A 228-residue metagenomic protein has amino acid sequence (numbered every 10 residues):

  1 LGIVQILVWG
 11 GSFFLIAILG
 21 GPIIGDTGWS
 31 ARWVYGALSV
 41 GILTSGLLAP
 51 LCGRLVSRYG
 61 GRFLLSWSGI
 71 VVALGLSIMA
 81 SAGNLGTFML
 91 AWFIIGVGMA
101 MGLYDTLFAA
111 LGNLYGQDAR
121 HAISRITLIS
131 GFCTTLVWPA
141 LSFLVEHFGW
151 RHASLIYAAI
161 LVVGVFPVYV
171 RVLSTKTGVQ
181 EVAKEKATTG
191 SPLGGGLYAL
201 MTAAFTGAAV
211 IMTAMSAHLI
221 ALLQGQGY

Functional and structural regions predicted by a protein language model:
G2-A31, L48-C52, W138, M215-I220: Extracytoplasmic
I6, G75, G86-G102, T127 (+1 more regions): Hydrophobic core of transmembrane alpha-helices in multi-pass small-molecule transporters, especially MFS/SLC-type
S12-G21, G194-Y228: Extracytoplasmic gate region of multi-pass secondary transporters
I23, M101-Y115: Intracellular juxtamembrane helix-capping segments at the cytosolic ends of symmetry-related transmembrane helices
L47-G61: Helix-to-loop junctions at the C-terminal end of transmembrane segments in multipass secondary transporters
I70-G83: C-terminal ends and interior cores of transmembrane alpha-helices in multi-pass membrane transporters/permeases
L111-R120, Y228: Paired intracellular helix-loop junctions of major facilitator superfamily
I126-S174: Helix-loop-helix hairpin linking two adjacent transmembrane segments in secondary transporters
